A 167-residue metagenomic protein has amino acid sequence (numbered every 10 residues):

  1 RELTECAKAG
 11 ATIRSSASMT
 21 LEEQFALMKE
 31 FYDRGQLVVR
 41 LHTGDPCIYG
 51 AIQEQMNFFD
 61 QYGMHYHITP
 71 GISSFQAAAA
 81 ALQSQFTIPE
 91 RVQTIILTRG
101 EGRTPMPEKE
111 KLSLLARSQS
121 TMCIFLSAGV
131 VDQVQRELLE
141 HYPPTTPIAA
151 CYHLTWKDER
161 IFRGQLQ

Functional and structural regions predicted by a protein language model:
R1-T69: Class I S-adenosyl-L-methionine
T4-C6, A80-I88, K109-K111: Active-site-proximal loop->helix
S15-M19, T98-T104: Short, flexible loop segments at the rims of nucleotide/cofactor-binding pockets, characterized by
E23, D33-V39, A51, N57 (+2 more regions): A contiguous loop/helix-start segment that scaffolds small-molecule binding in enzyme catalytic cores
D45-Y49, I72-S74, S127-V131: Gly/Ser/Thr-rich loops at beta-strand to alpha-helix junctions that form or flank small-molecule/cofactor-binding
F58-A78, P89-T98: Short, acidic/small-residue loops that bind anionic groups at enzyme active sites
Q76-Q85, E159-F162: Glycine-rich, charge-decorated loop segments at or immediately adjacent to ligand/cofactor-binding or catalytic sites
